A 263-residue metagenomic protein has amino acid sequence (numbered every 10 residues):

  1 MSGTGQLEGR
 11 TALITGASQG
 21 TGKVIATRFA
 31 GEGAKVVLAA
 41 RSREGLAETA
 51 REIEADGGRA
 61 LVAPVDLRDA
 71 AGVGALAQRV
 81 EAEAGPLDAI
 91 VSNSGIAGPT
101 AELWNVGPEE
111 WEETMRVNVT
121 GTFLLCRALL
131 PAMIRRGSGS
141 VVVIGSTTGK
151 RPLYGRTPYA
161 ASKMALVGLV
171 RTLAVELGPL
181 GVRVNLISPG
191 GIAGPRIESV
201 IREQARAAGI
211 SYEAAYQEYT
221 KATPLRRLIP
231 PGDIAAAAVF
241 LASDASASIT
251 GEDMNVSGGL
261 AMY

Functional and structural regions predicted by a protein language model:
S2-T4, A97-T100, R151, R227 (+2 more regions): Short C-terminal tail/terminal secondary-structure segment of NAD(P)H-dependent dehydrogenase/reductase domains
S18-Q19: Conserved glycine-rich cofactor-binding loop
A101-L103, G107-E112, Y219: Substrate-binding pocket helix/loop in short-chain dehydrogenase/reductase
C126, S162, V170: Active-site helix of classical SDR
P131, V175-E176, A247: Alpha-helical segment proximal to the catalytic Tyr-Lys
S146: Residue(s) in the substrate-gating loop at a strand-loop-helix junction that position the organic substrate next
G178, R183, I249-G251: Short, small/polar-rich loop/turn modules that mediate ligand/substrate recognition or access, typified
